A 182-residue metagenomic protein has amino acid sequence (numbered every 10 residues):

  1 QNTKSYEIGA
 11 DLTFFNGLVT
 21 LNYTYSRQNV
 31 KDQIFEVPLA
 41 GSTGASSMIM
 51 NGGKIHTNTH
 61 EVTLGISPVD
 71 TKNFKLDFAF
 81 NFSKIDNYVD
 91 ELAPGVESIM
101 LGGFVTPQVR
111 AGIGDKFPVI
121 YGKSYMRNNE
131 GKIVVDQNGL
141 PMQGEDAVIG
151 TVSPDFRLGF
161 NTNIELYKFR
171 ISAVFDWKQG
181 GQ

Functional and structural regions predicted by a protein language model:
Q1, V37-S47, T59, I133-G144: Flexible, solvent-exposed coil segments and beta strand-coil junctions, predominantly the extracellular/periplasmic
Q1-G44, S83: Membrane-embedded beta-barrel scaffold of Gram-negative outer-membrane proteins
Q1-T20, S47-T71, K116, T151-R157: Outer-membrane beta-barrel signature, preferentially recognizing the C-terminal barrel domain of Gram-negative
V19-L21, L76-F78, F160, L166 (+1 more regions): Transmembrane beta-strands of outer-membrane beta-barrel proteins
Y25-K31, I66-P68, F82-Y88, L166-K168 (+1 more regions): Transmembrane beta-strands of outer-membrane beta-barrel pores
S26-D32, L39-M50, G144, G150-F156: Active-site beta-strand/loop architecture of penicillin-binding DD-peptidases
V30-E36, S47, N73-K75, N87-A93 (+1 more regions): Outer-membrane beta-barrel proteins
M50, V69-V152: Conserved small-residue
